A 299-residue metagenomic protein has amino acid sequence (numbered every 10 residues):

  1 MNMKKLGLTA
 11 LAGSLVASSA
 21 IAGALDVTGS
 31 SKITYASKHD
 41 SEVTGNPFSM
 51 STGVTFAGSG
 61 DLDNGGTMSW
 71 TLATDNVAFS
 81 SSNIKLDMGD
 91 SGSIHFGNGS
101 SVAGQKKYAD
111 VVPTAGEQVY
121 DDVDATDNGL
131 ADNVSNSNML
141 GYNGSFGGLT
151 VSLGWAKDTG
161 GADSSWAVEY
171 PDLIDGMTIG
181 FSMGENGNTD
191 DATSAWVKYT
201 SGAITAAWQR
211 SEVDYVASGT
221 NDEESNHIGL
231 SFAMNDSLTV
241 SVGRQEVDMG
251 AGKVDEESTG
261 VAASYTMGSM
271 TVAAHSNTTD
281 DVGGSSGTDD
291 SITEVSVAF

Functional and structural regions predicted by a protein language model:
N2-F299: Outer-membrane beta-barrel proteins
